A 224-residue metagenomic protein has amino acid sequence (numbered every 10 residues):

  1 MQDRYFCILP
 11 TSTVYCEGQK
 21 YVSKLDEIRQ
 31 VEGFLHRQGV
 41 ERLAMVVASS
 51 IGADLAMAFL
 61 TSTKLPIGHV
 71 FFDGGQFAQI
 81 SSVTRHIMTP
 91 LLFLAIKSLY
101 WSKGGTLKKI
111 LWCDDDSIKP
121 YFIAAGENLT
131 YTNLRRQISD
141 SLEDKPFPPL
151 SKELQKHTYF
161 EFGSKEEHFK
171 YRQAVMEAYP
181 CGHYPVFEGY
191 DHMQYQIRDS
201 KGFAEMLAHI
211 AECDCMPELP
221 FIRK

Functional and structural regions predicted by a protein language model:
M1-I8: Short amphipathic alpha-helix adjacent to the substrate-entry channel of hydrolases
I8-M45: Active-site loop/oxyanion-hole signature of alpha/beta-hydrolase fold enzymes
V47-G52, A56: Gly/Ala-rich beta-loop-alpha elbow adjacent to hydrolase catalytic centers
T61-K97: Flexible "cap/lid" loop of the alpha/beta hydrolase fold
S82-V83, L99-K152: Conserved alpha/beta-hydrolase catalytic His-Asp/Glu region
R136-E177: Conserved serine/cysteine hydrolase catalytic core
Y179-M193: Catalytic histidine neighborhood in serine/cysteine hydrolases with alpha/beta-hydrolase-type architecture
Y190-G202: Catalytic histidine-centered segment of alpha/beta-hydrolase-like enzymes
